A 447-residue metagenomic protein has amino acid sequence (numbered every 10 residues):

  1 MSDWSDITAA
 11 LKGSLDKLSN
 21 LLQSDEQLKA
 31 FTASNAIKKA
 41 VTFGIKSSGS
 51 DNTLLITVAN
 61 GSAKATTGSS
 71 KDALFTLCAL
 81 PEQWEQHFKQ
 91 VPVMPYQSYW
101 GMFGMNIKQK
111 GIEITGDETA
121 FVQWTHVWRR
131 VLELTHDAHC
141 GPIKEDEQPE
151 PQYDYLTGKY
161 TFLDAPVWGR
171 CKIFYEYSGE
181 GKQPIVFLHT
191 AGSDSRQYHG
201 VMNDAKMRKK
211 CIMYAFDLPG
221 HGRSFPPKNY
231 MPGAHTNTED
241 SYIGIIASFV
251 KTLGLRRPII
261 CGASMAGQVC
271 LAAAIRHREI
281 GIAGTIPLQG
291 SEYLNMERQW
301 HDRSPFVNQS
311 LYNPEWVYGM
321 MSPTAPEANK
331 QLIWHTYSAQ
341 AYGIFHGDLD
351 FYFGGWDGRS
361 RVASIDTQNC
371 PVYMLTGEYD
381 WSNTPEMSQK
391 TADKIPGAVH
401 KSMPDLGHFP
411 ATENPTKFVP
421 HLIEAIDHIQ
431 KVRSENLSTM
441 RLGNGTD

Functional and structural regions predicted by a protein language model:
M1-Y155: Feature captures hydrophobic
V167-P226: Conserved HGGG/HGGXW glycine-rich cap/lid loop of the alpha/beta-hydrolase fold
I212-C261, P420: Active-site loop/oxyanion-hole signature of alpha/beta-hydrolase fold enzymes
L271-Y312: Flexible "cap/lid" loop of the alpha/beta hydrolase fold
M296-E297, S310-T367: Conserved alpha/beta-hydrolase catalytic His-Asp/Glu region
Q368, M374-T376: Short beta-strand/loop motif that positions the catalytic acidic residue of the alpha/beta-hydrolase fold
E378-N383: Acidic catalytic loop of the alpha/beta-hydrolase fold
A398-D447: Catalytic active-site module of serine/aspartate enzymes centered on a nucleophile-bearing elbow/loop
